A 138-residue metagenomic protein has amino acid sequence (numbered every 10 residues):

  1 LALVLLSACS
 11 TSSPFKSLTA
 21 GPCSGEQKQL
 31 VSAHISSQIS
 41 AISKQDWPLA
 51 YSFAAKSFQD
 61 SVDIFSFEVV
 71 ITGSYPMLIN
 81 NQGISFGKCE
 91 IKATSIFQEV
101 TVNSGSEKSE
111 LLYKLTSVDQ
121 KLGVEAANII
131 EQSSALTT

Functional and structural regions predicted by a protein language model:
L1-A2: Sec-dependent N-terminal signal peptides
L6-A8: C-terminal motif of bacterial Sec signal peptides marking the signal peptidase cleavage site
S10-S12: Bacterial signal peptide processing site
F15-T19: N-terminal, intrinsically disordered, polar/charged segments of Gram-positive cell-envelope systems that serve as
G21-C23, Q29-S40, K44-F97: Short solvent-exposed beta->alpha transition segments
G83-T138: Exposed beta-sheet edge and beta->alpha loop/turn motif
